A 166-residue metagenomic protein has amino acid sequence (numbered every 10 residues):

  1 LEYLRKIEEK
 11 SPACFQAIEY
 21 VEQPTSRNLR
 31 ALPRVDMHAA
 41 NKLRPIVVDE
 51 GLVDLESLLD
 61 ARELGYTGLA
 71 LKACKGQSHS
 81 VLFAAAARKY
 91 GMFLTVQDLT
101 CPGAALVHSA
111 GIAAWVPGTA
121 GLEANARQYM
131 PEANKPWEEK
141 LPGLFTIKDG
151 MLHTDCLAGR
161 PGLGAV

Functional and structural regions predicted by a protein language model:
L1-T100, A105: Catalytic core of soluble alpha/beta enzymes
L99-V166: Flexible C-terminal active-site loop/helix
